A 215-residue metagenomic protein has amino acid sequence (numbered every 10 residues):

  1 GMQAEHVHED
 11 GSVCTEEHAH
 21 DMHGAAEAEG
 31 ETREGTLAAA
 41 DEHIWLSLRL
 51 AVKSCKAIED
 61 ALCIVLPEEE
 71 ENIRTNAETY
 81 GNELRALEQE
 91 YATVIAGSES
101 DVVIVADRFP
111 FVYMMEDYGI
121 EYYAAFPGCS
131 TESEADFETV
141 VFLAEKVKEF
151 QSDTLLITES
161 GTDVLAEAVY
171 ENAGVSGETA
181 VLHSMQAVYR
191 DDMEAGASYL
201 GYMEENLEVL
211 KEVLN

Functional and structural regions predicted by a protein language model:
G1-N215: Extracytoplasmic metal-acquisition and chelation regions
